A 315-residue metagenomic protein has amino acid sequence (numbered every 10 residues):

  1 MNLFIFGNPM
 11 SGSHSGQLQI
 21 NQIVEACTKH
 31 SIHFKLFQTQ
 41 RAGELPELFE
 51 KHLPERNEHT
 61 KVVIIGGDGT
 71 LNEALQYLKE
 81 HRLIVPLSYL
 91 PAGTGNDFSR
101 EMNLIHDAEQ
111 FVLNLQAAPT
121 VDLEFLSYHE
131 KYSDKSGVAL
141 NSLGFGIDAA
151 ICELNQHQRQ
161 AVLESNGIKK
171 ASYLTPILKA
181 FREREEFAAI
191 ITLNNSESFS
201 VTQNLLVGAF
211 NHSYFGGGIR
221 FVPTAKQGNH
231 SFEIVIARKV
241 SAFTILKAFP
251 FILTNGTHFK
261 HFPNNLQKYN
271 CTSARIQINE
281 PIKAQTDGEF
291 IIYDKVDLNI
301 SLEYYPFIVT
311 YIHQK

Functional and structural regions predicted by a protein language model:
M1-I65, N72, Q76-Y77, E109-Q110: ATP/NTP phosphate-donor binding region
P9, E130-Y132, L143-A149, N211-S213 (+1 more regions): Glycine-rich beta-alpha junction loops
G16, L193-N195, R220-V222, K226-K315: ATP/nucleoside-binding phosphotransfer catalytic cores, i.e., glycine-rich phosphate-binding loops
G67-T70, A92-G95, F145, H212-S213: Short glycine-rich anion-binding loops that position phosphate/pyrophosphate groups of nucleotides and phosphorylated
E73-L75, S99-R100, A150, G218-I219 (+2 more regions): Short glycine-/acidic-enriched loop or helix-start segments at secondary-structure transitions that form or flank
E80-L205: Catalytic core of DAGKc-family lipid kinases
D148, L206-V222, F290: Glycine-rich phosphate/pyrophosphate-binding beta-alpha loops
D148-I151, F199-V201, Y214-G218, A242-L246: Short acidic/glycine-rich loop or secondary-structure boundary segments that cap or lie
